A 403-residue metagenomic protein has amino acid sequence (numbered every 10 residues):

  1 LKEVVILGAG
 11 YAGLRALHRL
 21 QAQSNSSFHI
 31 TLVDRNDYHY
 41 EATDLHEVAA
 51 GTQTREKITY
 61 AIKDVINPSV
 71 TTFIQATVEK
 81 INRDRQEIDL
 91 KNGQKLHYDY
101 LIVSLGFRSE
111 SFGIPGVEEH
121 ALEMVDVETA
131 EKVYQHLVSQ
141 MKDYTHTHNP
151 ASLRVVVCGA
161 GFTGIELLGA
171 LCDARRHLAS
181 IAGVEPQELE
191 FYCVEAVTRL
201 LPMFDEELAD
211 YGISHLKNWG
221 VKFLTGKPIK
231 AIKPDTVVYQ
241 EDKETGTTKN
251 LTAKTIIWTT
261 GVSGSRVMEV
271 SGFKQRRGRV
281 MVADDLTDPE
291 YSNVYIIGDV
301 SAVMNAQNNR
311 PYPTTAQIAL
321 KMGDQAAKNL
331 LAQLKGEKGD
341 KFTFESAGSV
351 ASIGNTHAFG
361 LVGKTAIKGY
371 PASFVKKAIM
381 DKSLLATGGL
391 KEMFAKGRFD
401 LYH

Functional and structural regions predicted by a protein language model:
L1-E3, T71-R154, K243-G246, I257: FAD-binding core/adjacent interface of flavoenzyme oxidoreductases
L1-T71, I165-M203: Beta1-alpha1 glycine-rich phosphate/pyrophosphate-binding loop at the start of Rossmann-like nucleotide-binding domains
L7-G8, V103, C158: Conserved N-terminal Rossmann-fold NAD(P)-binding element of oxidoreductases
F73-K80, D173-D284: A Rossmann-like FAD-binding core segment of flavoenzymes
E119-H148, N250-K321: FAD-site-proximal beta/loop scaffold in flavoenzymes
Q135-Q187: Rossmann-like NAD(P)H-binding beta-loop-alpha module
D173-R176, Q317-F344: Internal hydrophobic alpha-helix adjacent to the cofactor/substrate pocket in enzyme cavities
N355-H403: C-terminal auxiliary extensions adjacent to catalytic cores
